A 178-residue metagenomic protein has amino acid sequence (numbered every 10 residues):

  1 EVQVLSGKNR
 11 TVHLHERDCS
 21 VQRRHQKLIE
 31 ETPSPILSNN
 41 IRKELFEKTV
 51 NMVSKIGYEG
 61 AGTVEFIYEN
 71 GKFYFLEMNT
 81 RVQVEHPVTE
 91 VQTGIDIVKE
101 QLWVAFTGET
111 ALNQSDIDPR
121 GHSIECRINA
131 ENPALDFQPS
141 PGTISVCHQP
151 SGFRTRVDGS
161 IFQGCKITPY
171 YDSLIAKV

Functional and structural regions predicted by a protein language model:
E1-V178: ATP-dependent carboxylate activation and anion-phosphoryl transfer catalytic cores that bind Mg-ATP to form
